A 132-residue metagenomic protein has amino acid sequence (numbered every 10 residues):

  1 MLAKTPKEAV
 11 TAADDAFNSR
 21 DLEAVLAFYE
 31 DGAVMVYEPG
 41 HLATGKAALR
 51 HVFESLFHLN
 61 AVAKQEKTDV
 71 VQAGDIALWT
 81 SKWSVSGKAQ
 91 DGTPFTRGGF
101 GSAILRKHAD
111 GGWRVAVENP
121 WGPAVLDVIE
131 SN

Functional and structural regions predicted by a protein language model:
M1-A24, V34-N132: A beta-strand edge to alpha-helix "cap/lid" segment located at domain peripheries
D31: Short glycine-dipeptide loop
